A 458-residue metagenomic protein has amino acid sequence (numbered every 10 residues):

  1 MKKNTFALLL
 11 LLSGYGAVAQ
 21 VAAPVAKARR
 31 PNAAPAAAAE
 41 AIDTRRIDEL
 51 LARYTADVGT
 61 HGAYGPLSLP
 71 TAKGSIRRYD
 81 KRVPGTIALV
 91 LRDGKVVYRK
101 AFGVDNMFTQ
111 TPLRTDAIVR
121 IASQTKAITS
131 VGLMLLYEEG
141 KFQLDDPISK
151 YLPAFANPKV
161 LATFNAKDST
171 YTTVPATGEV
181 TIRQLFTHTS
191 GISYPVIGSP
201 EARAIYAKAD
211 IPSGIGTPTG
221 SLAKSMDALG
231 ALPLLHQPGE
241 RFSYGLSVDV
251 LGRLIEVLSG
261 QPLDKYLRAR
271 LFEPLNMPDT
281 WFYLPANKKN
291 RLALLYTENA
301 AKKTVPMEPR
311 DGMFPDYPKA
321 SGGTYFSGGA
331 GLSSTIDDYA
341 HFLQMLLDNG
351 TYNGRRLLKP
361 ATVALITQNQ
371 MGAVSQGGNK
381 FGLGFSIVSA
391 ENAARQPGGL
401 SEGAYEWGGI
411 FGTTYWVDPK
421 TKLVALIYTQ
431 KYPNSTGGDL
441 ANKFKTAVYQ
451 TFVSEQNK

Functional and structural regions predicted by a protein language model:
M1-P24: Bacterial Sec-dependent N-terminal signal peptides
A19-L50, S68: Sec-dependent signal peptide cleavage junction
V21-A22, D348, T362, T367-Q370 (+2 more regions): Short, gly/Ser/Thr-rich active-site loops of penicillin-recognizing serine hydrolases
E40-I121, K141-Q143, V160-N165, G438 (+1 more regions): Short, conserved catalytic-motif segment at the N-terminal edge
L51, G94, V119-Y151, A156-N157 (+3 more regions): Active-site SXXK
A156-E402: Short, surface-exposed loop or secondary-structure junction motifs that flank catalytic or metal-binding residues
A404, F411-T421: Short, surface-exposed beta-strand/loop micro-motifs that present aromatic residues
V424-Y428: C-terminal soluble interaction/assembly domains
